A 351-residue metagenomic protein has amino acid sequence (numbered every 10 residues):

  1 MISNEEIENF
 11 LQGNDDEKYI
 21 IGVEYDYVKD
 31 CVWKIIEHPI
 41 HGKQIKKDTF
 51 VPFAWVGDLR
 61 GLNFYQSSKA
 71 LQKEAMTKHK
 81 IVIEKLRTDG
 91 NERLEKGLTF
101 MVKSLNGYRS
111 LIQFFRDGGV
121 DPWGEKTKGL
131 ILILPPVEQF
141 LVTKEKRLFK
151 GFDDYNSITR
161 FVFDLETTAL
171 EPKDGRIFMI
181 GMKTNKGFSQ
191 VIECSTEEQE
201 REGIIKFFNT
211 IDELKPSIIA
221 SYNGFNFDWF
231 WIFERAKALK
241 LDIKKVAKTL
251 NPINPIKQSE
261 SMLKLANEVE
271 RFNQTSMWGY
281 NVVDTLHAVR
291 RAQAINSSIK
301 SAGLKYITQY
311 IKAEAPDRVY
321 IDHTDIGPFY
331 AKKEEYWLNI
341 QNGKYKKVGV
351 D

Functional and structural regions predicted by a protein language model:
M1-D351: The two-metal-ion catalytic cores of nucleic-acid processing enzymes
